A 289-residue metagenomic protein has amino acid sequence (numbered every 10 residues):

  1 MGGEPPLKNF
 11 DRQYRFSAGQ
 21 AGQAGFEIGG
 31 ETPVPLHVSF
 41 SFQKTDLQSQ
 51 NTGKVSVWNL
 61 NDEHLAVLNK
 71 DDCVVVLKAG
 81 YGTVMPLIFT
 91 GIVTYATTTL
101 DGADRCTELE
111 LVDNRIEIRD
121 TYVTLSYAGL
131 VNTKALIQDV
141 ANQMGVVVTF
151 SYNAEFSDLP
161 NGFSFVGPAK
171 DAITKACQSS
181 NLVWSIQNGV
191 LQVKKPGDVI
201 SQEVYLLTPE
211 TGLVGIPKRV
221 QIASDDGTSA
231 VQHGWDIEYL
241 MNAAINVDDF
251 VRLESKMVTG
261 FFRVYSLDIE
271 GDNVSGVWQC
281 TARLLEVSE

Functional and structural regions predicted by a protein language model:
M1-L109, N273, V277, E289: Assembly/oligomerization scaffold segments
G2, D104-I116, V147-D226: Short beta-strand-centered interaction patches in the first periplasmic/extracellular domains of large envelope
F40-H64, G197-E289: An acidic/polar, Gly/Ser/Thr-rich interaction patch typically located in mid-to-C-terminal regions of proteins
G53-W58, L111, T124-V148, S164-Q187 (+2 more regions): Amphipathic, non-transmembrane alpha-helical segments in extracytoplasmic/periplasmic proteins
V55, V75-V76, G167, K194 (+1 more regions): A structural signal for the main folded, soluble domain(s) of proteins
F89, G189, G260: Residues that flank catalytic or metal-binding motifs in active/ligand-binding sites
E117-Y122: Acidic/histidine-rich, surface-exposed loop or edge segments in extracytoplasmic proteins
